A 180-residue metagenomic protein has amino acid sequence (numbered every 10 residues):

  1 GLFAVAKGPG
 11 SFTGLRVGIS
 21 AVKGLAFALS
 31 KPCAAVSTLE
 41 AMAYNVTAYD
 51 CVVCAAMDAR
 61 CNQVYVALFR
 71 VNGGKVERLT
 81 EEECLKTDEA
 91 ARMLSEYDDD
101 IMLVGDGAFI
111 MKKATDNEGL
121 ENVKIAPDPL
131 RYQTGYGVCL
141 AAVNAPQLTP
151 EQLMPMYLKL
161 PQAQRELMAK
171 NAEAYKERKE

Functional and structural regions predicted by a protein language model:
G1-A6, V143: Short intrinsically disordered, low-complexity coil segments enriched in acidic
A4-C33: DPxDG-like acidic metal-binding loop motif
G8-L15, M42, V53, K75 (+4 more regions): Glycine-rich, flexible loop/turn motifs
S20, G24-S30, N45-Y49, A141-P146: Alpha-helix C-terminal capping segments
V22, L39, G135-C139: A general structural signal for well-ordered alpha-helical segments in protein cores
P32-Y132: Surface "functional belts" at beta-alpha junctions
A126-E180: Acyltransferase
